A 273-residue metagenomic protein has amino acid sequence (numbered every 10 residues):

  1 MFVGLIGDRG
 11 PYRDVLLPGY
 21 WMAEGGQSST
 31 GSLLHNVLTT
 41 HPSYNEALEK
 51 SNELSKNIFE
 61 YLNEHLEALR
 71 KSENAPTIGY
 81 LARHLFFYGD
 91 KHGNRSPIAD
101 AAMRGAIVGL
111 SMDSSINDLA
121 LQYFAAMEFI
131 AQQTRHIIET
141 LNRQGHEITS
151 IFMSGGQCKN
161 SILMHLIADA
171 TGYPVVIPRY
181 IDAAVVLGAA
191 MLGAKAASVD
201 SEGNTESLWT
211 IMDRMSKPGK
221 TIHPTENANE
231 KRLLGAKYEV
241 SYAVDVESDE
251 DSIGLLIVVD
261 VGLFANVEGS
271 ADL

Functional and structural regions predicted by a protein language model:
F2-G269, L273: Glycine/Thr-rich phosphate-binding loops that ligate phosphate moieties of nucleotide and other phosphorylated ligands
